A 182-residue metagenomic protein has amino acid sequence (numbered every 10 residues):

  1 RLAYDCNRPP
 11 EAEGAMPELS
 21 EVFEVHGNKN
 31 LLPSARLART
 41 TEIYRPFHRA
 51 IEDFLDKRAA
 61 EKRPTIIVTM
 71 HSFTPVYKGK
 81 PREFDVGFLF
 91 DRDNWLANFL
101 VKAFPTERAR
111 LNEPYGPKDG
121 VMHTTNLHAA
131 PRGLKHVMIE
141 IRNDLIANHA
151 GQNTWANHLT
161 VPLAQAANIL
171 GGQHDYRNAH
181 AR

Functional and structural regions predicted by a protein language model:
R1-R182: N-terminal catalytic or cofactor-binding beta/alpha core of small enzyme domains
